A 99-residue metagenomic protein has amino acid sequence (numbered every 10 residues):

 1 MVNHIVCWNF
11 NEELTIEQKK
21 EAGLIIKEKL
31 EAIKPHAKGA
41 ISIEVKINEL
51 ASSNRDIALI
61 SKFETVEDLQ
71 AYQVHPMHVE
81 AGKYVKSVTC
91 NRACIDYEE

Functional and structural regions predicted by a protein language model:
M1-D56, E64-A71, Y97-E99: Short S/T/G/P-rich N-terminal loop/turn motif that feeds into the first structured element of a domain
C7, G82, R92-C94: Generic secondary-structure boundary/loop-capping signal
H36-A40, H78, N91: A general structural signal for well-ordered secondary-structure junctions
V66-V88: C-terminal structural segments of small proteins and small subunits
K86-E99: Charge-dense polyanion-binding interfaces
